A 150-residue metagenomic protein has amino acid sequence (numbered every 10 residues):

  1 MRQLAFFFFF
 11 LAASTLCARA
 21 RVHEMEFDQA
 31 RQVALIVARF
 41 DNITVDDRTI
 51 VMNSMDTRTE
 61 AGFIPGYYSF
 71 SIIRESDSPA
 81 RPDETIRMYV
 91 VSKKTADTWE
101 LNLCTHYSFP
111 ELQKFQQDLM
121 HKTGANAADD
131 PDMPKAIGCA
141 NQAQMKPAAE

Functional and structural regions predicted by a protein language model:
M1-L4: Positively charged n-region of N-terminal signal peptides that target proteins for export
F7-F8, T98: A broad, structure-centric signal for solvent-exposed, well-ordered loop/edge residues that line or flank functional
F9-A18: Hydrophobic h-region of N-terminal signal peptides that target proteins for export in Gram-negative bacteria
R21-R58, K122-D130: Short, non-transmembrane alpha-helical segments in secretory-pathway proteins
D28, Q32, I36, R74-D77 (+2 more regions): Contiguous hydrophobic segments
D47-D97: Exposed beta-strand-loop-beta-strand "reactive/processing" segments of non-cytosolic proteins
N102-E150: C-terminal partner/receptor-binding element of secreted or periplasmic proteins
